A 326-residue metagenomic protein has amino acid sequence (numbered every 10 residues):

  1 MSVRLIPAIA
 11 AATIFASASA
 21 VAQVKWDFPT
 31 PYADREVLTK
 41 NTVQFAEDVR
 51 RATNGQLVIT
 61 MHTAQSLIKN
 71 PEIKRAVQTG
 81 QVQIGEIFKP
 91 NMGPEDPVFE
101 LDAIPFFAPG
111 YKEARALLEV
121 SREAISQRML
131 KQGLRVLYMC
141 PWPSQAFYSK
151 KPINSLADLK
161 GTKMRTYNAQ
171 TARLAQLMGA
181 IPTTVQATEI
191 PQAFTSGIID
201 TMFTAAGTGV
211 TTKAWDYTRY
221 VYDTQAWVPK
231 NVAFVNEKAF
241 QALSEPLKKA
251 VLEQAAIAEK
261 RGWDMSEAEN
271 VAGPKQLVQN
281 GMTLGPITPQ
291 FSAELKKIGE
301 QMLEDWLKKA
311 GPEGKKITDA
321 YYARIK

Functional and structural regions predicted by a protein language model:
M1-I9: Bacterial N-terminal signal peptides that target proteins for export
M1-S2, A22-V24: Absolute protein N-terminus
I9-A10, A20: Cleavable N-terminal signal peptides
F15-A22: Sec/Tat signal peptide C-region and signal peptidase I cleavage site
Q23-E113, S121-K326: N-terminal secretory/targeting leader peptides
A116: Short beta-strand-centered segments that line the small-molecule binding cleft or hinge of alpha/beta clamshell
